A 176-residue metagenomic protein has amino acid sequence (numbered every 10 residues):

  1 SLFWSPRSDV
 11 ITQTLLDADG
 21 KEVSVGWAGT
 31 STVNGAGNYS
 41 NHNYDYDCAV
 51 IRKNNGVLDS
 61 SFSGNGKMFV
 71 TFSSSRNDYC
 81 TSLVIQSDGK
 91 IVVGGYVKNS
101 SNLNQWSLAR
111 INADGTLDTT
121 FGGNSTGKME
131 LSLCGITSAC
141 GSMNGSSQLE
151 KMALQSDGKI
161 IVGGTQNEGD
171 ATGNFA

Functional and structural regions predicted by a protein language model:
S1-A176: A sequence-level/structural motif corresponding to short, flexible coil/turn segments enriched in small polar residues
